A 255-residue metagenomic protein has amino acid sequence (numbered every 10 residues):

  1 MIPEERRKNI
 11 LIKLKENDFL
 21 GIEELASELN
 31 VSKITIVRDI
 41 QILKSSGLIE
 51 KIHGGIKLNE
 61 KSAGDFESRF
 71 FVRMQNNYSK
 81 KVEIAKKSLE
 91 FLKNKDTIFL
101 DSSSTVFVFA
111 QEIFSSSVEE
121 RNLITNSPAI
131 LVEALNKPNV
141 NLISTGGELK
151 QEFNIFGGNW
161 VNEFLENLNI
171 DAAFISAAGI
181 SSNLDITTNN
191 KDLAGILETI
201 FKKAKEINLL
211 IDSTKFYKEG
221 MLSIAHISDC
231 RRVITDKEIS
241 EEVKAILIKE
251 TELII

Functional and structural regions predicted by a protein language model:
I2, N76, K80, D101 (+4 more regions): Short, well-structured alpha-helical patches and their helix-loop capping segments that border functional surfaces
I2-E5, N9, K15-E23, E28 (+4 more regions): HTH-adjacent hinge/linker in prokaryotic transcriptional regulators
E5-I12, F19-L25, N30-S32, K44-S45 (+2 more regions): Conserved phosphate- and dinucleotide-binding cores of soluble alpha/beta proteins, encompassing both enzyme active
K81-L89, V106-F107, N162, A194: Short, well-ordered alpha-helical scaffold segments within catalytic/effector domains
K95-A110: Conserved H-X4-D acyltransferase segment
I113-F114, M221: Distinct, well-ordered alpha-helical segments
